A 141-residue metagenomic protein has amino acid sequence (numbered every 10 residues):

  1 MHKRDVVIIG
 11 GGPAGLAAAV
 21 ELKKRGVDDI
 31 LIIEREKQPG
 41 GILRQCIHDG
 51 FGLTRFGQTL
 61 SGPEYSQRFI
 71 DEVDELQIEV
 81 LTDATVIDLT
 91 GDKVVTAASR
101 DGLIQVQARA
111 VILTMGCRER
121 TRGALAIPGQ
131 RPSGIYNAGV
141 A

Functional and structural regions predicted by a protein language model:
M1-V6, Q67-A141: FAD-binding core/adjacent interface of flavoenzyme oxidoreductases
R4-Y65: Beta1-alpha1 glycine-rich phosphate/pyrophosphate-binding loop at the start of Rossmann-like nucleotide-binding domains
